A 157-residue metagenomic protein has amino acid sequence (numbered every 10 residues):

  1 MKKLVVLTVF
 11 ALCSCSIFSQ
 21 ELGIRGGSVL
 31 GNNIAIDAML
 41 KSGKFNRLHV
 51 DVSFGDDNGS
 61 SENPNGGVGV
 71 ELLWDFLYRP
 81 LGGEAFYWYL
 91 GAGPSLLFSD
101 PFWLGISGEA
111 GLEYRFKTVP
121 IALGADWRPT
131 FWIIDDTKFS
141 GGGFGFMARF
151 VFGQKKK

Functional and structural regions predicted by a protein language model:
L4-C13: Sec-dependent N-terminal signal peptides
I17-S60, G69-L72, G153-K155: Short glycine/proline- and aromatic-enriched beta-strand/turn motifs that initiate or cap beta-hairpins
E21-G23, G31-D37, N65-E71, W103-E109 (+1 more regions): Transmembrane beta-barrel architecture of outer membranes
S42-L123, W127: Gram-negative (and chloroplast) outer-membrane scaffold detector with strong preference for beta-barrel transmembrane
D57-S60, K117-K157: Predominantly the C-terminal beta-signal and adjacent terminal strand-loop region of outer-membrane beta-barrel
